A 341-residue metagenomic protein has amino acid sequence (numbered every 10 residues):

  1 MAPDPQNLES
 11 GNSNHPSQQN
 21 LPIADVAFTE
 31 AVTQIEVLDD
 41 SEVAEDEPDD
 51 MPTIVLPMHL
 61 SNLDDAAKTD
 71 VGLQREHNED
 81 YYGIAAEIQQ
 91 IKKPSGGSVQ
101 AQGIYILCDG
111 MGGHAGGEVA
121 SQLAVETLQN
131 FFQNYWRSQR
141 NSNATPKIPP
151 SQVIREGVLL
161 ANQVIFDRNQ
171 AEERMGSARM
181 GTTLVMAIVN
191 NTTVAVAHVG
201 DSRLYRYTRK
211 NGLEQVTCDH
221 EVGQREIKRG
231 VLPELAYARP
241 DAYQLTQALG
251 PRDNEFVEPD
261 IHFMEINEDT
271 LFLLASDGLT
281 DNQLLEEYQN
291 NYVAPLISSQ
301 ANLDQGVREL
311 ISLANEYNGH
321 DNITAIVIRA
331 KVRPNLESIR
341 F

Functional and structural regions predicted by a protein language model:
M1-F341: PP2C/PPM-type serine/threonine phosphatase catalytic domain
